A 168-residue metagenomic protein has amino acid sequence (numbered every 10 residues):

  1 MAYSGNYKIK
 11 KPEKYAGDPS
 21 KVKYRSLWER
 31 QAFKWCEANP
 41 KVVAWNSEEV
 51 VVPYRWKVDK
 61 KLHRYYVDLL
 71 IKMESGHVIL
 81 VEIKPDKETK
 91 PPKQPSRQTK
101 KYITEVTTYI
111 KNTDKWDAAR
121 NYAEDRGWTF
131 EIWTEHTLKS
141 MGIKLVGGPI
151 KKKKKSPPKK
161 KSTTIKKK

Functional and structural regions predicted by a protein language model:
M1-K168: Electrostatic, structured charged patches in enzyme active sites and in nucleic-acid/phosphate-binding
